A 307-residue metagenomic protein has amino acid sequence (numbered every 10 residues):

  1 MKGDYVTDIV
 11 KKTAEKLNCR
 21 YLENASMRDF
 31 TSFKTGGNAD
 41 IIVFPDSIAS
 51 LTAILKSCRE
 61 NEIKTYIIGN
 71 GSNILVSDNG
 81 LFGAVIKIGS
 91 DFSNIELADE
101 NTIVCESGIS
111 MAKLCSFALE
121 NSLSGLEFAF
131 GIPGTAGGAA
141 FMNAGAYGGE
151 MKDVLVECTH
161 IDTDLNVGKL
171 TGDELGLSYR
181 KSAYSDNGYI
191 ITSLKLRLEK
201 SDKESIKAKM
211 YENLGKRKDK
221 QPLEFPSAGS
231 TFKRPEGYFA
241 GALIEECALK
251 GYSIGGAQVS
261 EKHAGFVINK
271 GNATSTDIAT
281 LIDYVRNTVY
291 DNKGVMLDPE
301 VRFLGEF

Functional and structural regions predicted by a protein language model:
Y5-A136: Anion-binding (especially nucleotide phosphate/pyrophosphate-binding) glycine-rich loop and adjoining beta-alpha core
L22-E23, I74, I161-D283, N287-T288 (+1 more regions): Phosphate/pyrophosphate- and phosphate-bearing ligand-binding catalytic cores of soluble enzymes
G36-G37, I42-I48, L75-S93, F141-G172 (+1 more regions): Structural signature of FAD isoalloxazine-binding scaffolds in flavoprotein oxidoreductases
G37-N38, N70-S72, L81-A84, I109 (+7 more regions): Gly/Ser/Thr-rich helix-start
N61, I68-N70, V154, F225-P226 (+1 more regions): Short, basic and Ser/Thr-rich N-terminal targeting/leader segments
N73-I74, C115-A118, L126-F130, N143-E150 (+3 more regions): A generic local secondary-structure boundary/capping motif
C105, F130, G138-M142, Y147-G148 (+2 more regions): Core subunits and conserved enzymes of cellular information-processing and envelope-translocation systems across
